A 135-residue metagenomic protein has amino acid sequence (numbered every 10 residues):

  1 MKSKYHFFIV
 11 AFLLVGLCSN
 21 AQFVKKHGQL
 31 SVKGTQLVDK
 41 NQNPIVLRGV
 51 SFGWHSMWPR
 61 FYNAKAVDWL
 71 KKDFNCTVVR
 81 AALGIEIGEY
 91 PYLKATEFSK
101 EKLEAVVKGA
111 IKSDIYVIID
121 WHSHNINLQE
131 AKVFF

Functional and structural regions predicted by a protein language model:
M1-Q22: Bacterial Sec-dependent N-terminal signal peptides
F23-F135: Active-site mouth of glycoside hydrolases
